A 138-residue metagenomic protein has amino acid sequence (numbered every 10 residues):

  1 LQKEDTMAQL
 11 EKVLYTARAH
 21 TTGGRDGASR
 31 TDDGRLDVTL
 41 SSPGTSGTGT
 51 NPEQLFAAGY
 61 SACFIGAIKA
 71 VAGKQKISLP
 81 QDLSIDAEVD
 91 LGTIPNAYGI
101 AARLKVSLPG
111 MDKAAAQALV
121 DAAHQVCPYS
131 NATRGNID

Functional and structural regions predicted by a protein language model:
K3-A58, I65-D138: Extended beta-strand/beta-hairpin segments
